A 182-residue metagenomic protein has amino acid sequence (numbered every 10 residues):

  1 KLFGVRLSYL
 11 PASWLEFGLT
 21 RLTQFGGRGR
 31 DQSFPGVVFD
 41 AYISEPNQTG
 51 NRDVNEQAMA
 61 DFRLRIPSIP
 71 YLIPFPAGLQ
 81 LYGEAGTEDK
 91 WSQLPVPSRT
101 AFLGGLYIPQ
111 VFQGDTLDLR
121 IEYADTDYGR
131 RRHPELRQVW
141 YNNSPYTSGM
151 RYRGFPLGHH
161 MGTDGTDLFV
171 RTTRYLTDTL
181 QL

Functional and structural regions predicted by a protein language model:
K1-M150, T163-V170, Y175: Signature for the C-terminal beta-barrel architecture of outer-membrane proteins
R153-G162: Extracellular/periplasm-exposed beta-strand and loop segments of Gram-negative cell-envelope proteins, dominated by
R174, D178-L182: Non-catalytic interaction/regulatory modules that flank or connect domains
